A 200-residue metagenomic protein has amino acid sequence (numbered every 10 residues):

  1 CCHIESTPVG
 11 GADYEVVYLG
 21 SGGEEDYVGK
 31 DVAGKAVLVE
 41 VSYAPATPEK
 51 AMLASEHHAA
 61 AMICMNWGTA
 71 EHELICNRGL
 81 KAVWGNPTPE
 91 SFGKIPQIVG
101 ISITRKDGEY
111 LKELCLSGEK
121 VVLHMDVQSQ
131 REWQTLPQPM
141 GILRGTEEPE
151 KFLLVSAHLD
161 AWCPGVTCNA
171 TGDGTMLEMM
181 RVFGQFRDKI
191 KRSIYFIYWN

Functional and structural regions predicted by a protein language model:
C1-G29, N86-T167, E178-S193: Soluble metallo-hydrolase cores and metallopeptidase-like ectodomains found primarily in the secretory/periplasmic
E15-C76: A conserved hydrophobic secondary-structure block that centers on an alpha-helix together with its immediately flanking
K35, S193-I197: Generic alpha-helical hydrophobic packing signal
V41-Y43, W67-A70, S129, L159-W162 (+1 more regions): Acidic, glycine-rich active-site loops and adjacent beta-strand->loop/helix elements that engage anionic groups
A44, P48, C163-G174: Short, conserved micro-motifs enriched in small and acidic residues
H72-K94: Acidic, Ser/Thr-rich peripheral helices and adjacent loops at domain boundaries
